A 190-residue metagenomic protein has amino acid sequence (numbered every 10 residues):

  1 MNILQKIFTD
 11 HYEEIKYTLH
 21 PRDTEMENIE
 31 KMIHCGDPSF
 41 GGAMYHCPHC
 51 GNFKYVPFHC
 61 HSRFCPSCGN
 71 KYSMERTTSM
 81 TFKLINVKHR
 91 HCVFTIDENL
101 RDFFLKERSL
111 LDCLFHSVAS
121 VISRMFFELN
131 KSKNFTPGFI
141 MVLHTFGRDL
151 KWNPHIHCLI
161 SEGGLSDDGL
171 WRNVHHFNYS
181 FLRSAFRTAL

Functional and structural regions predicted by a protein language model:
M1-L190: Long C-terminal interaction/binding lobes of large macromolecular proteins
